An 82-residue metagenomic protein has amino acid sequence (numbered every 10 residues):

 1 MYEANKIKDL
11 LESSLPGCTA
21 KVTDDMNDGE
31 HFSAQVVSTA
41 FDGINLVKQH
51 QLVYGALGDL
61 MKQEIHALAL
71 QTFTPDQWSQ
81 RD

Functional and structural regions predicted by a protein language model:
M1-C18: N-proximal, solvent-exposed amphipathic alpha-helical segments enriched in charged/polar residues
Y2, K48-Q49: A generic structural signal for residues located within well-ordered alpha-helices of large catalytic or ligand-binding
I7, L11, Q49-M61: Short, non-transmembrane amphipathic alpha-helical segments
G17-S33: Short edge beta-strands and adjacent turn/loop segments
D25, V37, Q71-P75: Short loop/turn motifs enriched for small/polar and acidic residues
H31, H50, H66: Histidine-centered active-site/metal-ligand motif
Q35-K48: A short interface-forming secondary-structure element
Y54-D82: C-terminal structural segments of small proteins and small subunits
